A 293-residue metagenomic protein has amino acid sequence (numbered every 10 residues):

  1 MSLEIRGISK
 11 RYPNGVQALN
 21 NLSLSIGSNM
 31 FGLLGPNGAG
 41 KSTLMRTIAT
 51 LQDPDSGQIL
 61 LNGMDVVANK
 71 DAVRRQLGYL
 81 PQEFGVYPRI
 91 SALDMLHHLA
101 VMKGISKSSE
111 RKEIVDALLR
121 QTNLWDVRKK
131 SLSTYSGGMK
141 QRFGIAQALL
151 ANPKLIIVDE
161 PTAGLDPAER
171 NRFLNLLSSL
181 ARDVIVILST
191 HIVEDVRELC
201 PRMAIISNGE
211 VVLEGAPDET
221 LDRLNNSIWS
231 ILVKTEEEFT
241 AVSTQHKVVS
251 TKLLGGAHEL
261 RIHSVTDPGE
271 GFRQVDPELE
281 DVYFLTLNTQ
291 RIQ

Functional and structural regions predicted by a protein language model:
P36-G40: Walker A (P-loop) phosphate-binding loop of ABC-type ATPase nucleotide-binding domains
A49: Helix-to-loop junction immediately C-terminal to a conserved catalytic motif
G57-A68, A72-V73: Conserved ABC transporter NBD signature motif
H97, V101, S109-V127: Conserved ABC ATPase "signature" region
L150-K154: A short, proline-enriched helix->beta-strand linker immediately N-terminal to the Walker B motif in ABC-type P-loop
I156-E160: Catalytic Walker B motif of ABC-type/P-loop ATPase nucleotide-binding domains
F173-R261: ABC transporter nucleotide-binding domain
